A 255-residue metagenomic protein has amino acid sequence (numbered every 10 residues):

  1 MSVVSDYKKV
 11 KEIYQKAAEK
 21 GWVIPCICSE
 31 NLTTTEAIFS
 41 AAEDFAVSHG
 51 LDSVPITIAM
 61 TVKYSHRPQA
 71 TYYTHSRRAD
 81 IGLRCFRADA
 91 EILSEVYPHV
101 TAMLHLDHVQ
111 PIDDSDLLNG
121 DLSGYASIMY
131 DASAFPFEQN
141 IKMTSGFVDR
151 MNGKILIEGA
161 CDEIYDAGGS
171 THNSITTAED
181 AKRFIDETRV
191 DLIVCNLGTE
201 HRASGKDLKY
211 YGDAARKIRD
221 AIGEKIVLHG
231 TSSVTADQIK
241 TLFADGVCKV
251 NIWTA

Functional and structural regions predicted by a protein language model:
M1-V3: Basic/polar N-terminal segments that are highly enriched at the extreme N-terminus, encompassing both cleavable
K8-K20, L32-H99, Q110-I222, A236-V247 (+1 more regions): Alpha/beta enzyme core
V23-P25, A102: Short active-site oxyanion
A160, L228-S232: Glycine-rich beta-strand-to-loop/alpha-helix junction loops that act as flexible
